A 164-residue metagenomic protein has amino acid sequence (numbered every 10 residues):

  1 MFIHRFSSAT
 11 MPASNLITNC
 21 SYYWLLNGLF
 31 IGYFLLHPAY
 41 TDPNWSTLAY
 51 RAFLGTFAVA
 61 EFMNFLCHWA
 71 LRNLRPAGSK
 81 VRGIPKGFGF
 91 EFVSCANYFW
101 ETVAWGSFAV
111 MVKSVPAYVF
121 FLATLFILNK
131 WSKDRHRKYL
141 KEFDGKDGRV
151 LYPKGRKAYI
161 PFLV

Functional and structural regions predicted by a protein language model:
M1-S14, N27-Y40: Internal transmembrane alpha-helix with an interfacial aromatic "cap," most often the third helix
S8-C20, T47-A49: Interfacial transmembrane-helix boundary/kink motif in multi-pass membrane proteins
S14-L16, L25, W131, L151: Alpha-helical protein-protein interaction elements
S21-G32, F57-N64: Hydrophobic core of alpha-helical transmembrane segments in multi-pass integral membrane proteins
T41-V164: Hydrophobic transmembrane alpha-helices
